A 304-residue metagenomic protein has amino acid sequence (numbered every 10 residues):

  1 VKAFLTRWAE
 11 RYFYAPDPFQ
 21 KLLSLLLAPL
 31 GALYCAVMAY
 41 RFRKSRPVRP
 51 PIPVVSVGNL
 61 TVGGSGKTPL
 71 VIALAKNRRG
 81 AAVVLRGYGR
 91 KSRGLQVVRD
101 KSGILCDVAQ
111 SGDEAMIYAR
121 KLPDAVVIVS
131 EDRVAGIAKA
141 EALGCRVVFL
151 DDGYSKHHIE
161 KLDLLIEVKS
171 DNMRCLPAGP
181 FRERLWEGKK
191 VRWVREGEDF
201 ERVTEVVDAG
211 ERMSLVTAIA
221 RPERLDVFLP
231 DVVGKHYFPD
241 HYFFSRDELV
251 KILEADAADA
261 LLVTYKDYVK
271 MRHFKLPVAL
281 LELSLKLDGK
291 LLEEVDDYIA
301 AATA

Functional and structural regions predicted by a protein language model:
K2-P53: A transmembrane-helix-recognition feature enriched in membrane-embedded lipid enzymes and envelope glyco-/phospholipid
A39-S102: Walker A (P-loop) phosphate-binding motif
Y88-R90, L95-G197: Phosphate/Mg2+-binding loops and adjacent switch elements in nucleotide/diphosphate-handling enzyme cores
C145-R146, G210, A257-D259: Short, high-confidence coil segments that cap the C-terminus of an alpha-helix and link into the following beta-strand
G153-P230, L249, R272, L283-K290: Conserved catalytic-core segment of NTP-binding enzymes
P230-D240: Short beta-strand elements in bilobed, periplasmic/extracellular small-molecule ligand-binding domains
P239-D240, P277-A304: Short, flexible loop segments at boundaries between secondary-structure elements
F243-A260, K266-Y268: A short, acidic, amphipathic alpha-helical segment used as a generic capping/interface helix at domain edges
